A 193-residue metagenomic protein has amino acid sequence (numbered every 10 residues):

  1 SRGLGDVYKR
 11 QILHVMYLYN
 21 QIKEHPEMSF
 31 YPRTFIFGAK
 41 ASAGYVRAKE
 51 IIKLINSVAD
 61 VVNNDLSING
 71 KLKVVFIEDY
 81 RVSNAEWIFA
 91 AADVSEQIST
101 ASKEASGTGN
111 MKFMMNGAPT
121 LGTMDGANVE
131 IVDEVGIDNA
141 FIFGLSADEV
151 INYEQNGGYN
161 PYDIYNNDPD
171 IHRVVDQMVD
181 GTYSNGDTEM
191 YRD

Functional and structural regions predicted by a protein language model:
S1-Y8: Short, small-residue-biased leader/transition segments that mark boundaries at the very start of proteins
R2, H14-Y17, P32-R33, A48-I51 (+2 more regions): Composition- and surface-driven signal marking solvent-exposed, interaction-prone regions in large proteins
K9-I12, Y19-I22, S42-R47, R81-E86 (+3 more regions): Flexible loop/turn segments at secondary-structure boundaries
K9-Y19, K23-A39, K49, K53: Flexible, glycine-rich loop/tail regions that form catalytic "lids" or insertion modules at the edges of active sites
N20-Y31, S57-K73, A91, S102-K103 (+2 more regions): Secondary-structure transition/capping motifs at alpha-helix termini and the adjoining loop/turn into the next element
I36-G44, K49-E50, L54-E86: Catalytic cores of eukaryotic secretory-pathway lumenal/extracellular enzymes that build and remodel glycoconjugates
A90-A91, I98-D193: Catalytic binding pocket for nucleotide-activated donors in carbohydrate/polymer assembly enzymes
